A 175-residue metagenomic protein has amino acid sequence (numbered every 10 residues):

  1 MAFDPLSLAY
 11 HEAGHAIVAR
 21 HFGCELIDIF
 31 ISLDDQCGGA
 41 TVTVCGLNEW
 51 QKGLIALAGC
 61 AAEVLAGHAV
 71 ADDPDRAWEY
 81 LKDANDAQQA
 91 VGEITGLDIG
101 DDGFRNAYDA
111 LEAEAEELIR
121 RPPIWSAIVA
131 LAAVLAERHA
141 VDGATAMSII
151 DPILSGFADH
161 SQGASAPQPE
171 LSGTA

Functional and structural regions predicted by a protein language model:
A2-A175: Soluble catalytic regions of large protease machineries
